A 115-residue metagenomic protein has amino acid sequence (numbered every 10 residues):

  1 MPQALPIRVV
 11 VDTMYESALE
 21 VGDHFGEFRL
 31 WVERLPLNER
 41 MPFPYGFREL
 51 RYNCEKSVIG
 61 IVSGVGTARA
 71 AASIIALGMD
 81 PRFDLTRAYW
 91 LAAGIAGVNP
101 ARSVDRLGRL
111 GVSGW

Functional and structural regions predicted by a protein language model:
M1-W115: Accessory terminal and edge-of-domain segments that mediate assembly/interaction and cofactor placement around
